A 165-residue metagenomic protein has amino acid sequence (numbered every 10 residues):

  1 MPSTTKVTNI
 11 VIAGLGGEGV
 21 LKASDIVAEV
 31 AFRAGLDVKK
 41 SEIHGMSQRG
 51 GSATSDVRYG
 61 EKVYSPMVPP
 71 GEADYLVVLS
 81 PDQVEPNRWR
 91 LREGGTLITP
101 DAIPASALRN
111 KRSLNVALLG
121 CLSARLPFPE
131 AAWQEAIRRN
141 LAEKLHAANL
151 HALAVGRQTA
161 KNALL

Functional and structural regions predicted by a protein language model:
P2-L165: Active-site cofactor/cluster-binding pocket
